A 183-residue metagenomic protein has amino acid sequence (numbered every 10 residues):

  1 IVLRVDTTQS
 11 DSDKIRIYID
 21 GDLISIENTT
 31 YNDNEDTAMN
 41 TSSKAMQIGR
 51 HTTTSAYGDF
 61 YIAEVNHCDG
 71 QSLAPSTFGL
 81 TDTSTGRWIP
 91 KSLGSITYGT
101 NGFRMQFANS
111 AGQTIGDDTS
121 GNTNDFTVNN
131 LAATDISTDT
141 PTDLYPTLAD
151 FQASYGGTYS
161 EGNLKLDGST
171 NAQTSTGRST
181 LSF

Functional and structural regions predicted by a protein language model:
I1, I15, M46, A63 (+3 more regions): Residue-level detector of short, conserved catalytic/binding motifs and their immediate flanks
I1-N34, T134-T142, T158-N163: Extracellular glycan-interaction surfaces
R4, I17-Y18, M39-N40, Q47-R50 (+4 more regions): Beta-strand-rich, repetitive solenoid scaffolds
D11, I26-T30, I62-Y145: Extended recognition patches within non-cytosolic domains
A38-I62: Extracellular glycan-interaction patches encoded by glycine-rich segments
L148-D150, Q173: Extracellular beta-solenoid/beta-roll
N163-F183: Secreted extracellular polysaccharide-interacting domains
